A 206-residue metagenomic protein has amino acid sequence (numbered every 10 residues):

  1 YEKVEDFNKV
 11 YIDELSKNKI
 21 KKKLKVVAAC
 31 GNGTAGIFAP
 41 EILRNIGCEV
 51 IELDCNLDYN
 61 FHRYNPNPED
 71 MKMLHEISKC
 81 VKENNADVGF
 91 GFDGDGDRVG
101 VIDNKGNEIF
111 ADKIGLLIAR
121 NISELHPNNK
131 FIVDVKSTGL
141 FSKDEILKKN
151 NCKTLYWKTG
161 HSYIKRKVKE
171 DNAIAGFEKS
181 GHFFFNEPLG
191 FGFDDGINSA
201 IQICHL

Functional and structural regions predicted by a protein language model:
Y1-I12, S16-N18, N104-F177, F184: Proline/glycine-rich low-complexity loops and linkers
Y1-N84: Gly/Ser/Thr-enriched, mixed-charge loops and adjacent short helices that form phosphate/oxyanion-binding elements
L15, A29, L74-I77, F90 (+5 more regions): Buried hydrophobic positions in well-ordered alpha/beta secondary-structure cores of metabolic enzymes
V27, D87-G91, I132, I174-G176: Short glycine-aspartate micro-motif
G31-I37, G96-D97, S137-G139: Gly/Ser/Thr-rich loops at beta-strand to alpha-helix junctions that form or flank small-molecule/cofactor-binding
I37-I42, H62-N65, V99-N104, S142-K149 (+1 more regions): Short acidic, glycine/serine/threonine-rich loops at helix termini
E52-D54, N107-H126, F191-H205: Gly/Ser/Thr-rich active-site loops/lids in small-molecule metabolic enzymes that frequently grip phosphoryl groups
K153, K169-L206: C-terminal catalytic subdomain
